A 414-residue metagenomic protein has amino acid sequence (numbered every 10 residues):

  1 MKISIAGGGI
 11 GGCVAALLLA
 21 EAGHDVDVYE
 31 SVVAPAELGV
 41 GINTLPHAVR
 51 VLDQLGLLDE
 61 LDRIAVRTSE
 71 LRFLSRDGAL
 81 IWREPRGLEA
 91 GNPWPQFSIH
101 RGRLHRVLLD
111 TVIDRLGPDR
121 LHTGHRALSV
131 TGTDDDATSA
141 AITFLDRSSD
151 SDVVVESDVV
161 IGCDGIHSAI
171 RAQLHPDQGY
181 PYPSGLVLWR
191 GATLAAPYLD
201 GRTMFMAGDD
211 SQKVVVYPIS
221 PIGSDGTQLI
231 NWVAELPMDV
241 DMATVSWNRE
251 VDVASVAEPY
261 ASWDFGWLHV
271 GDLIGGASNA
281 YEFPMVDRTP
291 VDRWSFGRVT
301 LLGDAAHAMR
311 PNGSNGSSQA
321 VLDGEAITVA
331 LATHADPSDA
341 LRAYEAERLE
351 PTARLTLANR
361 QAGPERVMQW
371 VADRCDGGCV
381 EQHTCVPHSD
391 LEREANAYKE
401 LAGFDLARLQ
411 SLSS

Functional and structural regions predicted by a protein language model:
M1, G78, N312-N315, V329-S414: C-terminal helical "tail/cap" subdomain of flavin- and related membrane-associated enzymes
M1-I3, A20, H47-H175, G179-A192 (+3 more regions): Conserved N-terminal helical subregion
K2, D25, L229: Residues at the starts of beta-strands that form the adenosine-phosphate
A6-E21, D25-V32, I161-G162, W189 (+3 more regions): Conserved mid-domain beta->alpha element of the FAD-binding
V33-V51: Conserved N-terminal glycine-rich FAD pyrophosphate-binding loop of Rossmann-like flavoproteins
G39, L55-G56, A65, E84-P85 (+4 more regions): Short, flexible helix/strand-to-coil boundary loops that buttress conserved ligand/catalytic motifs in alpha/beta
R63-I64, R120, S262-N279, P337-R342 (+1 more regions): Acidic/histidine metal-binding catalytic segments
L80-H105, D146-V153, L194-E282: Conserved FAD/dinucleotide-binding core of flavoprotein oxidoreductases
